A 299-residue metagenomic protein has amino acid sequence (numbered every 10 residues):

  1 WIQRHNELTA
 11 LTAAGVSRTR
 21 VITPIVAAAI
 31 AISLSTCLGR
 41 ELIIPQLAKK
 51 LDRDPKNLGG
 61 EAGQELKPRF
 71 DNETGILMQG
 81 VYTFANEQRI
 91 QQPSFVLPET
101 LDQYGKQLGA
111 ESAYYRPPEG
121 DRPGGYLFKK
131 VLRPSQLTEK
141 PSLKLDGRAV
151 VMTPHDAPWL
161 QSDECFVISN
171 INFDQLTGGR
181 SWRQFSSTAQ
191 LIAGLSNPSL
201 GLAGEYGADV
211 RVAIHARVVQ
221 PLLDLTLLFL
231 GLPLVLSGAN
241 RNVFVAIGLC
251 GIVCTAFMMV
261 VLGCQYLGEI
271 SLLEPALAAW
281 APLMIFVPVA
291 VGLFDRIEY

Functional and structural regions predicted by a protein language model:
W1-T9, A14: Transmembrane helix boundary and interhelical loop/hinge segments in multi-pass membrane proteins
R4, I43, L230-G231, V260-G263: Hydrophobic/aromatic residues in alpha-helical transmembrane segments
T12-S17, S271: Short helix-to-coil transition segments within interhelical loops that connect adjacent transmembrane helices
A27-D146: Non-transmembrane, extracytosolic/lumenal segments of membrane-associated proteins
S33, V253-L262: Aromatic-anchored segments of alpha-helical transmembrane domains
K49-R69, Y115-I252, G268-L273, E298-Y299: Non-cytosolic (extracellular/periplasmic/ER-lumenal) segments of integral membrane proteins
A276-V289: Small-residue-rich transmembrane alpha-helices that serve as helix-helix interface/gating elements in multipass
V287-Y299: A juxtamembrane structural motif centered on a specific transmembrane helix
